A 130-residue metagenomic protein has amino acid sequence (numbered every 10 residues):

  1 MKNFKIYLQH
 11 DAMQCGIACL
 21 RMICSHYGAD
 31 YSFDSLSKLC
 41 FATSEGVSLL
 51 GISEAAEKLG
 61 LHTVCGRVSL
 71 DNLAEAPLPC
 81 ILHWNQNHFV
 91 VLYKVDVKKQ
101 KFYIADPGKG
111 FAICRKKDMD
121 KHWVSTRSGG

Functional and structural regions predicted by a protein language model:
M1-W123: Conserved active-site-adjacent core of cysteine acyl-enzyme catalytic domains
H122-G130: Extended alpha-helical interaction modules
